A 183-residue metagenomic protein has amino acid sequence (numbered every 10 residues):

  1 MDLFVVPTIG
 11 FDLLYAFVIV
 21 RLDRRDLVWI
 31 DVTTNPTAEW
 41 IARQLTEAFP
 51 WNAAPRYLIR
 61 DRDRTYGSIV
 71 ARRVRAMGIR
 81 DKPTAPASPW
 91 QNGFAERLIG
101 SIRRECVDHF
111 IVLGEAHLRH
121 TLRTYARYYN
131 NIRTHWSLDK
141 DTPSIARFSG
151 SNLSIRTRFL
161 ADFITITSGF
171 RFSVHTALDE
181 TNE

Functional and structural regions predicted by a protein language model:
M1-E183: Charged DNA-binding/catalytic regions of mobile-element recombinases
